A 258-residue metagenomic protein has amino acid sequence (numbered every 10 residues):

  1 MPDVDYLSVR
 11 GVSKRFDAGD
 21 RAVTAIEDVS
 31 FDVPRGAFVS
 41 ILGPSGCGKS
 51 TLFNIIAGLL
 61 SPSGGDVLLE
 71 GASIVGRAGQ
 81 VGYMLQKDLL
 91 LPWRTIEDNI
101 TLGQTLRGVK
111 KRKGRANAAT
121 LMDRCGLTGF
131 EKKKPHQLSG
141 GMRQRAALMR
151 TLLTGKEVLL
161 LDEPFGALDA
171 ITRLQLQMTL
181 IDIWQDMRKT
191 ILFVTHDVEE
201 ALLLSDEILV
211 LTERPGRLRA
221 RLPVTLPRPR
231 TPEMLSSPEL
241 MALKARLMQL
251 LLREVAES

Functional and structural regions predicted by a protein language model:
L42-P44: The feature captures the beta-strand-to-loop junction immediately N-terminal to the Walker
A57: Helix-to-loop junction immediately C-terminal to a conserved catalytic motif
G65-R77, N117: Conserved ABC transporter NBD signature motif
R94-T101: Short coil-to-helix segment of the ABC ATPase nucleotide-binding domain corresponding to the Q-loop/switch region
T101, T105, R112-F130, D182: Conserved ABC ATPase "signature" region
K134-L138, M142: Conserved ABC ATPase signature
L153-E157: A short, proline-enriched helix->beta-strand linker immediately N-terminal to the Walker B motif in ABC-type P-loop
L159-D162: Catalytic Walker B motif of ABC-type/P-loop ATPase nucleotide-binding domains
